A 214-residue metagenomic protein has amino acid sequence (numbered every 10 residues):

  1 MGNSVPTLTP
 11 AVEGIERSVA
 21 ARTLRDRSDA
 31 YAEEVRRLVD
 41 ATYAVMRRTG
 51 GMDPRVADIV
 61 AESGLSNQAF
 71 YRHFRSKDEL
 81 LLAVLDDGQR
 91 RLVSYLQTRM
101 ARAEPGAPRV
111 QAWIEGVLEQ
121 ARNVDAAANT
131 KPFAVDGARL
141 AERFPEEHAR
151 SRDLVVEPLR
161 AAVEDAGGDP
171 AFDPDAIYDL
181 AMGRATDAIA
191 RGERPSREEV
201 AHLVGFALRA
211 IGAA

Functional and structural regions predicted by a protein language model:
M1-E33: N-terminal intrinsically disordered/low-complexity leader segments
A32-A44, Y95-Q97: A short, Lys/Arg-enriched amphipathic alpha-helix from helix-turn-helix/homeodomain DNA-binding modules
R37, V45-E79, A83: Helix-turn-helix
L81-G88, S151: Alpha-helical DNA-contacting segments of helix-turn-helix folds
A83, Q97-V124, I177: Hydrophobic alpha-helical connector segments
R90-V93, R139-G167, A171-A176, E198-G205: Amphipathic alpha-helical packing segments from all-alpha helical-bundle domains
L118-E157, E164, T186-A190: Short secondary-structure transition hinges
E119-N123, A161, D165-S196, L208-A214: Amphipathic C-terminal alpha-helical segment
